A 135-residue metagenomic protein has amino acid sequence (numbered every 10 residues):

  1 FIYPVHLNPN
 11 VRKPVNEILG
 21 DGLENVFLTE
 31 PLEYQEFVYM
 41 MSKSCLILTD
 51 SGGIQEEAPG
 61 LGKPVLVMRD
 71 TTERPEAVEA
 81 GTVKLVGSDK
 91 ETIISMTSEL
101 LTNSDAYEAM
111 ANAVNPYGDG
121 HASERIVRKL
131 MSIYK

Functional and structural regions predicted by a protein language model:
Y3, N8-K135: Nucleotide-activated sugar donor-binding and catalytic core shared by glycosyltransferases and related lipid-linked
